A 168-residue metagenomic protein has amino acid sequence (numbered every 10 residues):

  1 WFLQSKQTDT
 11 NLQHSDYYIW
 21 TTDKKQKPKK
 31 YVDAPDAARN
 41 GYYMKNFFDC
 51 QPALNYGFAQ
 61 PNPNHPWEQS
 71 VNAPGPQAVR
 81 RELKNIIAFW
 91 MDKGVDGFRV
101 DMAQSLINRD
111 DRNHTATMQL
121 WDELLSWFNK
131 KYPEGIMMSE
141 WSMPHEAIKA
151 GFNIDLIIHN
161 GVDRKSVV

Functional and structural regions predicted by a protein language model:
W1-N72, A78, D92, A103-F152 (+1 more regions): Acidic/aromatic-lined carbohydrate-recognition and catalytic surfaces of CAZymes acting on diverse glycans
Q77-K84: Glycine-rich anion/phosphate-binding loops
K84-K93: Short amphipathic alpha-helices and their capping/turn segments at secondary-structure boundaries
D96, D155: Receiver (REC) domain switch/active-site residues of two-component response regulators
F98-V100: Hydrophobic residues within beta-strands of alpha/beta enzymes
V167: Conserved small/polar residues in nucleotide/adenosyl-binding loops
